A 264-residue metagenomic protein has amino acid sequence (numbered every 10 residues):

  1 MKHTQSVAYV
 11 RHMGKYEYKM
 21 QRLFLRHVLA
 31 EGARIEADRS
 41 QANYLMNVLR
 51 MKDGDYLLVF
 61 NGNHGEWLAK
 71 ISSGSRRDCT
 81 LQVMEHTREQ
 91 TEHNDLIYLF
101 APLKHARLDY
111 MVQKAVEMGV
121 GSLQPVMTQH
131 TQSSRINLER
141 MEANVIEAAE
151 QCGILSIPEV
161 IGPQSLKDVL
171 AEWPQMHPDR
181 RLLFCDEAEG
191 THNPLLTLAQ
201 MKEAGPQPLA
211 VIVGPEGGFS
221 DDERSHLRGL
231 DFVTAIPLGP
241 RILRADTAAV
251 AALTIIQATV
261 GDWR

Functional and structural regions predicted by a protein language model:
M1-T87: N-terminal positively charged helical leader segments and presequences
H27-V28, R39-S40, G62, P102-L103 (+3 more regions): Fold-independent oxyanion-binding glycine-rich loops and adjacent beta-strand/coil segments at enzyme active sites
L81, I157-I161, A235: Generic structural signal for residues in well-ordered beta-strands
H86-F184: RNA substrate-binding interface of SAM-dependent RNA methyltransferases
L182-H226, F232-P237: Active-site/ligand-binding-proximal alpha/beta "capping" segment
D221-R264: Structured adenosyl-cofactor binding patch, chiefly the S-adenosyl-L-methionine
